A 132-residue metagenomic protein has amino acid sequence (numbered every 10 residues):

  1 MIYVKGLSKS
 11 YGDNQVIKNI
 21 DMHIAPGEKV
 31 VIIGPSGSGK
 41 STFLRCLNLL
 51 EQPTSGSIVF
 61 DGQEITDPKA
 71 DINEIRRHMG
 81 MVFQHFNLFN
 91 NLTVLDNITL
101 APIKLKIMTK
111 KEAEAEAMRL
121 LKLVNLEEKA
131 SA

Functional and structural regions predicted by a protein language model:
N14-Q15, N73, E128: Short coil-to-beta microelement around the adenine-binding A-loop and adjacent beta1/P-loop entry of ABC ATPase
I33-P35: The feature captures the beta-strand-to-loop junction immediately N-terminal to the Walker
N48: Helix-to-loop junction immediately C-terminal to a conserved catalytic motif
G56-D67: Conserved ABC transporter NBD signature motif
Q63-E64, T99, K110-K129: Conserved ABC ATPase "signature" region
I65-G80, K110-K111: ABC ATPase NBD coupling module
L92-A101: Short coil-to-helix segment of the ABC ATPase nucleotide-binding domain corresponding to the Q-loop/switch region
